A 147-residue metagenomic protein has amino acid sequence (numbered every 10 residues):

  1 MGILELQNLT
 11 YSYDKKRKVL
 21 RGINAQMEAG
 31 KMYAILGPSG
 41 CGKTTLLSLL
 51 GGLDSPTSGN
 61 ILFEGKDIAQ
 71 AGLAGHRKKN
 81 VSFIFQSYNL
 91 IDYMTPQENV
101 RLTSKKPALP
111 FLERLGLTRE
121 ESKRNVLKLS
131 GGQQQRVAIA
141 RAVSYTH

Functional and structural regions predicted by a protein language model:
L36-P38: The feature captures the beta-strand-to-loop junction immediately N-terminal to the Walker
G51: Helix-to-loop junction immediately C-terminal to a conserved catalytic motif
G59-D67: Conserved ABC transporter NBD signature motif
D67-S82: ABC ATPase NBD coupling module
P107-E120: Conserved ABC ATPase "signature" region
N125-L129, Q133-Q135: Conserved ABC ATPase signature
I139: Hydrophobic anchor residue at the start of the ABC signature
T146-H147: Conserved small/polar residues in nucleotide/adenosyl-binding loops
